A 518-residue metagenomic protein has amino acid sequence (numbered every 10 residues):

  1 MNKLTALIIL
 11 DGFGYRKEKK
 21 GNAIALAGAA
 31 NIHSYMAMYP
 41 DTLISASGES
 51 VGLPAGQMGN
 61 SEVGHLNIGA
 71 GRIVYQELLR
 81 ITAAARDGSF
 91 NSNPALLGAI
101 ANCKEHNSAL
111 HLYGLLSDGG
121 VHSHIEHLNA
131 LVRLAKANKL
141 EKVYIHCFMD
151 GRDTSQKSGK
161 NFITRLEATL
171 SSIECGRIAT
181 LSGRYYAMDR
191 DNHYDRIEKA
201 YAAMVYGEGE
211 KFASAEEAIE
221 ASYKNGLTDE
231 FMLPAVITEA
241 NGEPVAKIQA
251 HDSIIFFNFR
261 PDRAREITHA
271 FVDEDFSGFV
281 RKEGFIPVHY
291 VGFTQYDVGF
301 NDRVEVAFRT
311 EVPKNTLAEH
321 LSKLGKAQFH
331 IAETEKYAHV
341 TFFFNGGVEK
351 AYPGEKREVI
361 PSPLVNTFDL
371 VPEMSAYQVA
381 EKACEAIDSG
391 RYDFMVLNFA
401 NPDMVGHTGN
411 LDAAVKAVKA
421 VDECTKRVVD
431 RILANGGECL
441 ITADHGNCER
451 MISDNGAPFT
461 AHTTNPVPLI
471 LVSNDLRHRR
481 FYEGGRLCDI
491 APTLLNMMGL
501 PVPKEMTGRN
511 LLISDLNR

Functional and structural regions predicted by a protein language model:
M1-R518: Feature captures the catalytic ectodomains and active-site-proximal regions of enzymes that hydrolyze or transfer
